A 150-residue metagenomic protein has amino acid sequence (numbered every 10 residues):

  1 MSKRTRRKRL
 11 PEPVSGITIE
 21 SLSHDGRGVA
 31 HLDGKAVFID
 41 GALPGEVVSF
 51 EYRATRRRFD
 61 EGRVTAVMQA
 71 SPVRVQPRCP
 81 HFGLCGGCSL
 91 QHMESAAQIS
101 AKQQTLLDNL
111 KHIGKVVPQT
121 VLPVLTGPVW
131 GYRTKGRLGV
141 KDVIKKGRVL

Functional and structural regions predicted by a protein language model:
M1-L150: Non-catalytic accessory regions of SAM-dependent methyltransferases
